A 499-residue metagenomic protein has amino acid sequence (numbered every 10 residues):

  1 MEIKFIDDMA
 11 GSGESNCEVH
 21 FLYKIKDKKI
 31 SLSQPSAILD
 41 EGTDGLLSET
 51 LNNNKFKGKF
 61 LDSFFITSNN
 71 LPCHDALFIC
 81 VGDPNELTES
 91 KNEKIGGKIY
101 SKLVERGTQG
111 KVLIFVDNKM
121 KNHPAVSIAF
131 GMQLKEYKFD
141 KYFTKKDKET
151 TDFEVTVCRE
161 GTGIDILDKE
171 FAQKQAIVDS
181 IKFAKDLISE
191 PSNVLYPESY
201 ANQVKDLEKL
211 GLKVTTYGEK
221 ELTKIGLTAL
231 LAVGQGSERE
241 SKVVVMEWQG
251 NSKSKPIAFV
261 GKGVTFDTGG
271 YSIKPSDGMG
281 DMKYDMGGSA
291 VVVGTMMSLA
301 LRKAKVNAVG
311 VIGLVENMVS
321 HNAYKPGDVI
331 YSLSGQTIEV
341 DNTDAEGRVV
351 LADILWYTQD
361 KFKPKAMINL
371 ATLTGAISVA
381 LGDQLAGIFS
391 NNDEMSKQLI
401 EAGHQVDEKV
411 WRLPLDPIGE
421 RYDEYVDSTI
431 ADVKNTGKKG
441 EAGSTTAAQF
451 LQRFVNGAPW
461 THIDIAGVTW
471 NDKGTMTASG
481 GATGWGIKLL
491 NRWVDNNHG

Functional and structural regions predicted by a protein language model:
M1-G263: Short amphipathic alpha-helical segment within the helicase RecA-like ATPase core that mediates nucleic-acid
L61, A184, Y200-G499: A generic structural signal for tightly packed, nonpolar segments enriched in small/aliphatic residues
